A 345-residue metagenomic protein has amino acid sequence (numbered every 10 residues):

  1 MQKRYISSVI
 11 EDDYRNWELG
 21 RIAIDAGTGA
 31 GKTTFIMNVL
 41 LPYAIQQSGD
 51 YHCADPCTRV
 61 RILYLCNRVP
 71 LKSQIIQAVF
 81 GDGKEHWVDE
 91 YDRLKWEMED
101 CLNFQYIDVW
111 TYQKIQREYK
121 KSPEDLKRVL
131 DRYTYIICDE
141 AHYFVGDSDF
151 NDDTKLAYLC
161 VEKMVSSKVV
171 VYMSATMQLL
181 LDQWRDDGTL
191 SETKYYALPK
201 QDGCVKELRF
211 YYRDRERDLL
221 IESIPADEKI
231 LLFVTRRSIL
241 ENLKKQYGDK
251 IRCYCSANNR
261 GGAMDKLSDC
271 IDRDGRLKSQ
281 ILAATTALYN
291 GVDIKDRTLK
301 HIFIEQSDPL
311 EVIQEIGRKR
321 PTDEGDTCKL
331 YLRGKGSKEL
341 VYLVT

Functional and structural regions predicted by a protein language model:
D25-A30, E140-Y143, A157-R185: Conserved helicase ATPase motor motifs in RecA-like P-loop NTPase domains
R61-K72, S223-Q246: Conserved strand-helix element at the start of the C-terminal RecA-like helicase core
F80-P123, L267-D269: Inter-Walker segment of RecA-like/P-loop motor cores
K127-L159: SF2 helicase catalytic motif II
M177-S223: Interdomain hinge/linker at the junction between the two RecA-like core domains of SF2 helicases
N258-A284: Conserved helicase ATPase core of P-loop NTP-dependent helicases/translocases
D293-E305, L330: A short beta-strand element within the Helicase C-terminal
D308-L330: Conserved SF2 helicase motif VI
